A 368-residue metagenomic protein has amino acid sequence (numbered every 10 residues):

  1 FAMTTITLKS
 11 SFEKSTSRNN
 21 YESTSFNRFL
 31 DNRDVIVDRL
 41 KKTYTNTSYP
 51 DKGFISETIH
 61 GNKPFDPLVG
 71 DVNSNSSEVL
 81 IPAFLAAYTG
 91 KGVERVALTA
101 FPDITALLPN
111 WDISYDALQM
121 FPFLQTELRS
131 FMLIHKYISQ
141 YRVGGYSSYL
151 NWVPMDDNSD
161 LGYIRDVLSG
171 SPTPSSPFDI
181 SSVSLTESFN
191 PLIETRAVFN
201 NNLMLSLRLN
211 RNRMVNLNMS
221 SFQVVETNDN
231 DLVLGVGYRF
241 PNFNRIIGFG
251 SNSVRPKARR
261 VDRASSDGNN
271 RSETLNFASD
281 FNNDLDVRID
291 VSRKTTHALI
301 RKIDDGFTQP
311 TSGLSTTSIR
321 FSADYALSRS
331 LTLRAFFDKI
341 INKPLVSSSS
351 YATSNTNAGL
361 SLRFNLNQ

Functional and structural regions predicted by a protein language model:
F1-Q368: Exposed, low-structure sequence patches enriched in small/polar residues
